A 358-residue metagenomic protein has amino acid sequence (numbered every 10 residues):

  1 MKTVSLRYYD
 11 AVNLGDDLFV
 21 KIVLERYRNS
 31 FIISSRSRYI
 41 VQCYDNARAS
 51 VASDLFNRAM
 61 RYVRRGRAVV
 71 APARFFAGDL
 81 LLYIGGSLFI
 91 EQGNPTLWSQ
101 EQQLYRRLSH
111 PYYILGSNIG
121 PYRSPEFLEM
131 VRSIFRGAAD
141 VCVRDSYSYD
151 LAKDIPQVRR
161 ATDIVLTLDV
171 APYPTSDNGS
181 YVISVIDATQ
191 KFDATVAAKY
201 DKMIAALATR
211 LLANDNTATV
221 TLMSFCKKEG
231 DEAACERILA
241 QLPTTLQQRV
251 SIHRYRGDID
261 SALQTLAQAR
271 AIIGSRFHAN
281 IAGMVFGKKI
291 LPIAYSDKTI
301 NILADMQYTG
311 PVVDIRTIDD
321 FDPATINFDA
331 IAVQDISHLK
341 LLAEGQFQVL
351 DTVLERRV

Functional and structural regions predicted by a protein language model:
M1-V358: Active-site anion-handling motifs in enzyme catalytic cores
